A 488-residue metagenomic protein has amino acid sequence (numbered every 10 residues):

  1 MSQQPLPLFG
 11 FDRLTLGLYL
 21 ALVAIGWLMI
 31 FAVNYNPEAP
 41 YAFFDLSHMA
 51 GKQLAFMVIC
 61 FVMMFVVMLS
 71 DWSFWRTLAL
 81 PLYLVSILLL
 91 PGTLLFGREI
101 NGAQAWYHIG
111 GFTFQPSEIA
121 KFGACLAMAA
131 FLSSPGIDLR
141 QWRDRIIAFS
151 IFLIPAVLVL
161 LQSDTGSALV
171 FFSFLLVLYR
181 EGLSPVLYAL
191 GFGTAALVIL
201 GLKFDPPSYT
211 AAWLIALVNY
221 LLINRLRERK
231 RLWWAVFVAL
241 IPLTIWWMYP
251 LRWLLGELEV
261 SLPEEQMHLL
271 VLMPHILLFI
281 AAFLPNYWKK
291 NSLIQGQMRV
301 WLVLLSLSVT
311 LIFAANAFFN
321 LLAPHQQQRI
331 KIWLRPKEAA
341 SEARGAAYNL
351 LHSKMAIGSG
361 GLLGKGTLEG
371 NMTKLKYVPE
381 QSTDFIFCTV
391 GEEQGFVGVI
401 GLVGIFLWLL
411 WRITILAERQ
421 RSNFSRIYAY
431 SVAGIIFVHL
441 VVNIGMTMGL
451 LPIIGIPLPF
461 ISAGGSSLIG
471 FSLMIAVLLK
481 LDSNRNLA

Functional and structural regions predicted by a protein language model:
M1-Q3, V236-I245, V442-A488: A juxtamembrane structural motif centered on a specific transmembrane helix
S2-Y19, A50: N-terminal membrane topogenic signal
L16-F31, E38-R344, C388-M446, L473 (+1 more regions): Hydrophobic alpha-helical transmembrane segments of multi-pass inner membrane proteins, especially in bacterial systems
G111-G123, L161-S163, G361-G366, I453-S472: Glycine/serine-rich anion-binding loops at beta->alpha junctions that coordinate negatively charged ligand groups
E342-R344, I357, G361-Q394, F424: Long extracytoplasmic/lumenal interhelical loops at the membrane interface of multi-pass membrane proteins
S359, N423-Y430, S483-L487: Membrane-interacting alpha-helical segments
